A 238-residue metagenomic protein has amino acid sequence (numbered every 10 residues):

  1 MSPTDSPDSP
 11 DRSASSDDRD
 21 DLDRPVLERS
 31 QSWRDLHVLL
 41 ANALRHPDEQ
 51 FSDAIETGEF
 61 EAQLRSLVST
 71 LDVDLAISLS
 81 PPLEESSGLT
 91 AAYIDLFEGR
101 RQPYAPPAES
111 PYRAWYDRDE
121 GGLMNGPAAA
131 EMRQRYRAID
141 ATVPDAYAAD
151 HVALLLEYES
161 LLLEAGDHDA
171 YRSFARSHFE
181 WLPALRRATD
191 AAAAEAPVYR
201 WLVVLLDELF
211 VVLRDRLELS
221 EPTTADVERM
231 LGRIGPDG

Functional and structural regions predicted by a protein language model:
S2-G238: Charged, alpha-helix-forming regions
